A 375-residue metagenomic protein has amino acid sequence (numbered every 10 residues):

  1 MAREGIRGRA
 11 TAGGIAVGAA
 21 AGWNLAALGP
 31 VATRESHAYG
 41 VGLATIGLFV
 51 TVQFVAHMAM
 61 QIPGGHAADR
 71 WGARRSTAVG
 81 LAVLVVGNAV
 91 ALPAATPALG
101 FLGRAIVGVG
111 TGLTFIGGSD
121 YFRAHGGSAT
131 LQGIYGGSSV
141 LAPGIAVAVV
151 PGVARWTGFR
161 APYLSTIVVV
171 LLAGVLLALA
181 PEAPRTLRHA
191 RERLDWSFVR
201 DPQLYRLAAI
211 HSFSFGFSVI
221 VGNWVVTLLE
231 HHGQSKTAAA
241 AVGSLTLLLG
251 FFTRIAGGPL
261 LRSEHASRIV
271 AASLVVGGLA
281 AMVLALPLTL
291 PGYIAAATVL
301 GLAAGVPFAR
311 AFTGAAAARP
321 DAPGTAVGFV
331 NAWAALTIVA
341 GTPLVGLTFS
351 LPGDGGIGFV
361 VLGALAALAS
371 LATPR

Functional and structural regions predicted by a protein language model:
M1-G5, P181-A208: Juxtamembrane intracellular "pre-TM" segments in multi-pass secondary transporters
L28-G29, Q203-I255: Extracytoplasmic gate region of multi-pass secondary transporters
M58-A95: Conserved MFS/SLC helix-loop-helix module at the cytosolic interface between two early adjacent transmembrane helices
M60-G72, T253-A266, F349-S350: Helix-to-loop junctions at the C-terminal end of transmembrane segments in multipass secondary transporters
G103-S139: Cytoplasmic helix-loop-helix junction between adjacent transmembrane helices in 12-TM secondary transporters
G133-P181: Helix-loop-helix hairpin linking two adjacent transmembrane segments in secondary transporters
H265-A311: C-terminal transmembrane helical hairpin of 12-TM major facilitator-type secondary transporters
D321-D354, L362: A late C-terminal transmembrane helix in Major Facilitator Superfamily
